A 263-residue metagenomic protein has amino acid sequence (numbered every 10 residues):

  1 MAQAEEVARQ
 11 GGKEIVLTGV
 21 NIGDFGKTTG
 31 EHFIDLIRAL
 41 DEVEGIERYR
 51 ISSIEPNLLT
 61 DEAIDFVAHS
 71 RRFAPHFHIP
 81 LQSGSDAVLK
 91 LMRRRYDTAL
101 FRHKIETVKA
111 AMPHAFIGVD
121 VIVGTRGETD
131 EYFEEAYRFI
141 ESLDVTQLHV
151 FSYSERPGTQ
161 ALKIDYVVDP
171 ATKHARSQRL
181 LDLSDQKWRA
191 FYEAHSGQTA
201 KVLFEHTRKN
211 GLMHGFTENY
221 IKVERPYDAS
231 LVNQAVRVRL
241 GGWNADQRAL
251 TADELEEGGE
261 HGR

Functional and structural regions predicted by a protein language model:
M1-T18, G23-D24, E62, F77 (+5 more regions): Proteins enriched for Cys/Gly/acidic motifs involved in redox and nucleic-acid/cofactor modification
R9-F133: Conserved SAM/AdoMet-binding glycine-rich loop
L17, I51, I79, D120 (+5 more regions): Conserved, mostly hydrophobic/aromatic
V20, I54, P80-G84, Y153 (+3 more regions): Generic beta-structure capping elements
G26-G45, M92, E155-Q186: Radical SAM enzyme [4Fe-4S]-AdoMet core and its adjacent flexible, acidic and glycine-rich loops/tails across
P75-F77, L89-K90, F101, A110-F116 (+6 more regions): Extended hydrophobic-aromatic, low-complexity segments
E128, L143-V145: Contiguous mid-protein beta-loop-alpha structural module that forms a pocket-lining wall or clamp of enzyme active
K163-R263: Terminal RNA-binding accessory module
